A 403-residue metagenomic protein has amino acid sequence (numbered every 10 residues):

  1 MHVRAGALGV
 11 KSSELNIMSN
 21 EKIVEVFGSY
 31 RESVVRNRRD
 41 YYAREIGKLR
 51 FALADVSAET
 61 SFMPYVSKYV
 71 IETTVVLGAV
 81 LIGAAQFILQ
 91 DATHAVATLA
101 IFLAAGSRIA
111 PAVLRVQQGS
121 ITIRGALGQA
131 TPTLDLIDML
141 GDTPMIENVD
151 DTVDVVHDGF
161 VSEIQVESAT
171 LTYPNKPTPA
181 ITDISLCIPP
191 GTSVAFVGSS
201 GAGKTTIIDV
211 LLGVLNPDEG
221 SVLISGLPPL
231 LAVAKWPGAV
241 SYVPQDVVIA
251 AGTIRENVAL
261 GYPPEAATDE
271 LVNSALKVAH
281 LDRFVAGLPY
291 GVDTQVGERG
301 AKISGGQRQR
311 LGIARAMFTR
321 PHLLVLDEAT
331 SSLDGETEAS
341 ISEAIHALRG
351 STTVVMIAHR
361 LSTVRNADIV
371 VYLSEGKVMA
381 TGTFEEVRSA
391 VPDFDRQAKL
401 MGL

Functional and structural regions predicted by a protein language model:
M1-H2, E59-I101: A hydrophobic transmembrane-helix motif
L15, R31, V35-R38, F62 (+2 more regions): Cytosolic ends of transmembrane helices, especially the final helix of ABC transmembrane type-1 domains
I137-T192, P228-V233, S274, E343 (+1 more regions): Primarily ABC-family ATPase nucleotide-binding module
V197-S199: The feature captures the beta-strand-to-loop junction immediately N-terminal to the Walker
L212: Helix-to-loop junction immediately C-terminal to a conserved catalytic motif
G220-P228, K235-G238: Conserved ABC transporter NBD signature motif
S241, D246, N257, A275-A279 (+1 more regions): ABC-family ATPase nucleotide-binding domain "signature/switch" substructure
V247-Q295, H322, D393-R396, G402: Conserved "ABC signature" C-loop
